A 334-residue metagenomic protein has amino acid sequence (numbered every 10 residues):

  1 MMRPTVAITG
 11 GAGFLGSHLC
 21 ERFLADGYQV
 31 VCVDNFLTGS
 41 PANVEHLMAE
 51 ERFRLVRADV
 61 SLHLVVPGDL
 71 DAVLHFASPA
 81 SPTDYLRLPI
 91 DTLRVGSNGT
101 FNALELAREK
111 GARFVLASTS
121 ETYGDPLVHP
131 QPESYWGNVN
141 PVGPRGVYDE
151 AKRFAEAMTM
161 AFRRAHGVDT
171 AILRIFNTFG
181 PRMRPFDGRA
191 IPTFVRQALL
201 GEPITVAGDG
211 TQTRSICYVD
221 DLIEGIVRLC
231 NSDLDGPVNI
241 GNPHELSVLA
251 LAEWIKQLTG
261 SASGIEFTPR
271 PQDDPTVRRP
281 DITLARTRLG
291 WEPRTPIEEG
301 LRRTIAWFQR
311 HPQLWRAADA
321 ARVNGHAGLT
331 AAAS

Functional and structural regions predicted by a protein language model:
M1-T178, D220, I226, C230 (+3 more regions): N-terminal Rossmann-like NAD(P)+-binding domain of SDR-like oxidoreductases, especially those catalyzing
L19, A58, N177, R196-S334: C-terminal substrate-binding subdomain of Rossmann-fold SDR/epimerase-dehydratase oxidoreductases
T38, P181, N242: Short, conserved catalytic or interaction motifs in soluble domains
P41-V44, E156, P192, L249 (+2 more regions): Short, surface-exposed alpha-helical segments at coil->helix boundaries
A49, V56, L127, G143 (+4 more regions): Residue-level signature of the cytosolic catalytic core of signaling kinases
S78, L93, M183-D187, S215: Nucleotide-sugar-dependent glycosyltransferase donor-binding/catalytic pocket residues
P181-R184, P275: A generic structural signal for short coil/turn motifs at secondary-structure boundaries
G188-P192, I223: Conserved terminal C-lobe alpha helix of the protein kinase catalytic domain
